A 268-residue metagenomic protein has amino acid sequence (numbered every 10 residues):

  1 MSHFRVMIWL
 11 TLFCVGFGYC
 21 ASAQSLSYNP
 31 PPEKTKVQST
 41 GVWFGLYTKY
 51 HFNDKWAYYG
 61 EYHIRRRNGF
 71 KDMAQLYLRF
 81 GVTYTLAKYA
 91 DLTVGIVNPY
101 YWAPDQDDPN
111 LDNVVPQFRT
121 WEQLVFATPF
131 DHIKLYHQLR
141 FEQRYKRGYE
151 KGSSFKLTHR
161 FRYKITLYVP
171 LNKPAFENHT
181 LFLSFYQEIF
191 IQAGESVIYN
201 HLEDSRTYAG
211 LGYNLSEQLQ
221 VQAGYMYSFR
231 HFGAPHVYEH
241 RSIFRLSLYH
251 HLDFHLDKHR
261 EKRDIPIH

Functional and structural regions predicted by a protein language model:
E33-G41, R66-Q75, E195-L202, G233-H240: Solvent-exposed loop/turn segments connecting transmembrane beta-strands in outer-membrane beta-barrel proteins
Q38-V42, A74-L76, P116-T120, F155-Y163 (+2 more regions): Residues that define the transmembrane beta-barrel architecture of outer-membrane proteins
L46-Y50, F80-Y84, E122-T128, Y163-L171 (+2 more regions): Residues on the lipid-exposed face of transmembrane beta-strands in outer-membrane beta-barrel proteins
D54-K55, Y89, P129-L135, L171-L181 (+2 more regions): Short loop/turn motifs that connect adjacent beta-strands in outer-membrane beta-barrel proteins
Y58-G60, L92-V94, L135-L139, F161 (+3 more regions): Transmembrane beta-strands of outer-membrane beta-barrel proteins
Y62-N68, I96-W102, T128-F130, F141-Y145 (+4 more regions): Transmembrane beta-strands of outer-membrane beta-barrel pores
L124, H240-H268: Outer-membrane beta-barrel "beta-signal"
R140-Q222, S228-F229: Outer-membrane beta-barrel transmembrane domain signature
